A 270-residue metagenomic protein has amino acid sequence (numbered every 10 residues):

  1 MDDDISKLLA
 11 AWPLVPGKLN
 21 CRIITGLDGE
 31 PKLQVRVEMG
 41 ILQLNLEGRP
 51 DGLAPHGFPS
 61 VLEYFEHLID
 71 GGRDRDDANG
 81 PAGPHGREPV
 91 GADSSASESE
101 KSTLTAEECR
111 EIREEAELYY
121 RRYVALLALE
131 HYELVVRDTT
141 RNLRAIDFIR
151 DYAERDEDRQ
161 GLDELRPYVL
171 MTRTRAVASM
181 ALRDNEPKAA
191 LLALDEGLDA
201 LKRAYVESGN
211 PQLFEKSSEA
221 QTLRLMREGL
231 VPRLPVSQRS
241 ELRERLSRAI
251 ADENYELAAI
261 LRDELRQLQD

Functional and structural regions predicted by a protein language model:
M1-I149, L198: N-terminal alpha-helical interaction modules that lie
A106, D151-P167, V206-S217: Acidic, Ser/Thr-rich low-complexity linear motifs
Y123-L126, E130, M171, A176-S179 (+1 more regions): Conserved small-residue packing positions in alpha-helical repeats and bundles
V135, N142, A189-A193, A258: Solenoid-repeat scaffolds in large eukaryotic assemblies
A145-I149, A153, L201-S208, Q269: Alpha-helical junction/boundary sensor with strong preference for TPR arrays
P167-R183, F214-R239: Alpha-helical linker/edge segments of TPR/alpha-solenoid repeat scaffolds and analogous pre-/post-domain helices
